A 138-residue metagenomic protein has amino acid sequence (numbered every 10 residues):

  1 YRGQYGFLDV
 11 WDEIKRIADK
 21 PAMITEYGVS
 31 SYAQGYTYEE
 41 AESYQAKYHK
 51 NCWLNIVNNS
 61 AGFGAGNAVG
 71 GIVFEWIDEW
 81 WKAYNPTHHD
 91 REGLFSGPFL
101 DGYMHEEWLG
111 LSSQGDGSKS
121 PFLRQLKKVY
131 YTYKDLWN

Functional and structural regions predicted by a protein language model:
Y1-A41, K50-V57: Glycoside hydrolase catalytic-domain groove-lining segments
T25-G28, A46, G70-G71: Small-side-chain structural scaffolding
Q34, F63-N138: Aromatic-rich peripheral "rim/lid" segments of glycoside hydrolase catalytic domains that contact and position glycan
E39, S43-A46, K127: Short, conserved loop/turn and helix-capping segments at secondary-structure boundaries that abut family-defining
S43-C52, R91-P98: Acidic, Ser/Thr-rich peripheral helices and adjacent loops at domain boundaries
K47, N51-L54, Y131, D135: Charged/polar, solvent-exposed surface patches and flexible loops
